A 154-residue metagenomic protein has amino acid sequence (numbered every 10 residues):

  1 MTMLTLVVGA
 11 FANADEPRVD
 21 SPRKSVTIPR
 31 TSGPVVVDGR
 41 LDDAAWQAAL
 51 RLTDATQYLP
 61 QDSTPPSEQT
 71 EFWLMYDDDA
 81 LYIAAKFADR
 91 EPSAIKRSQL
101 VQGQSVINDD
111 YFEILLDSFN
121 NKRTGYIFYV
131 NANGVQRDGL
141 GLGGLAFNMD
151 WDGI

Functional and structural regions predicted by a protein language model:
M1-G9: Bacterial N-terminal signal peptides
F11-I154: Structural preference for beta-rich elements and adjacent junctions enriched in aromatics
